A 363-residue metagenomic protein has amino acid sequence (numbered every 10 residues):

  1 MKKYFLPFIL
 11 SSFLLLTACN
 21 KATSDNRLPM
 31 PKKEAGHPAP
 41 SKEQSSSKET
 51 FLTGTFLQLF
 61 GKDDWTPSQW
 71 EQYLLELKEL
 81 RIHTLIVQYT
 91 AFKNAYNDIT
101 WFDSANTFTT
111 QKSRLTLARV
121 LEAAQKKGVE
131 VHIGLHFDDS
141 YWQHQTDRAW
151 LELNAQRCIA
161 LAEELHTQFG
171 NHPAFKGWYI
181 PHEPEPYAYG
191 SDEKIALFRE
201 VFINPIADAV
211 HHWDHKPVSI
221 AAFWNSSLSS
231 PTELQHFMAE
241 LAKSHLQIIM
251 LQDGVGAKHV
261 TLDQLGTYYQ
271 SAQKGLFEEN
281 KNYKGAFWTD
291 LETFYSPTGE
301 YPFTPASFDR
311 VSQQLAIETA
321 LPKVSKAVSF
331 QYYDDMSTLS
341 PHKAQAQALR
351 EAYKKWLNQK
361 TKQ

Functional and structural regions predicted by a protein language model:
L16-A18: C-terminal motif of bacterial Sec signal peptides marking the signal peptidase cleavage site
T23-T90, W224: Boundary/entry segment of secreted carbohydrate-active catalytic domains
Q58-E71, Y89-Y96, F102, N106-L115 (+7 more regions): Acidic-and-aromatic substrate-binding clefts and catalytic sites of carbohydrate-active enzymes
W70-E79, H83-D139, I195-K216, Q264-T267: Aromatic-lined substrate-binding rim segments of carbohydrate-active enzymes
K112-K127, D147-G177, M238-L241, E318-L321: An active-site-proximal structural segment forming one wall of the substrate-binding cleft that immediately precedes
H132-H144, E152, G177-E183, I203-E233 (+3 more regions): Aromatic-lined carbohydrate-recognition surfaces of secreted/lumenal glycan-active proteins
H136-D139, L161-E193, V328: Active-site groove signature of glycoside hydrolases
M250-L262, N280-K362: Substrate-binding cleft of secreted/luminal carbohydrate-active enzymes
